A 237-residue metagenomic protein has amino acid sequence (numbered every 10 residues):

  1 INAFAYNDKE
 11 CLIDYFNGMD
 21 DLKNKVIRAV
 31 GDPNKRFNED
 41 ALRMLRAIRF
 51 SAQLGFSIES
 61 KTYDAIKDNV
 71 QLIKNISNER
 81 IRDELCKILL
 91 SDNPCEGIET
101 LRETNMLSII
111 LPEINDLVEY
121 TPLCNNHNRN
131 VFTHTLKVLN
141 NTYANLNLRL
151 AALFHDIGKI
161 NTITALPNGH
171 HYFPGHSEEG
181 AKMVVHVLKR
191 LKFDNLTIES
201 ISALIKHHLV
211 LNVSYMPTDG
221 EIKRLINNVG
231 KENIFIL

Functional and structural regions predicted by a protein language model:
I1-L153, I157-G175, E179-I198, K206: Glycine- and charge-enriched loop/helix tracts that form the active or gating conduit in phosphate/cation-handling
S177-L237: C-terminal structural cap/anchor segments
